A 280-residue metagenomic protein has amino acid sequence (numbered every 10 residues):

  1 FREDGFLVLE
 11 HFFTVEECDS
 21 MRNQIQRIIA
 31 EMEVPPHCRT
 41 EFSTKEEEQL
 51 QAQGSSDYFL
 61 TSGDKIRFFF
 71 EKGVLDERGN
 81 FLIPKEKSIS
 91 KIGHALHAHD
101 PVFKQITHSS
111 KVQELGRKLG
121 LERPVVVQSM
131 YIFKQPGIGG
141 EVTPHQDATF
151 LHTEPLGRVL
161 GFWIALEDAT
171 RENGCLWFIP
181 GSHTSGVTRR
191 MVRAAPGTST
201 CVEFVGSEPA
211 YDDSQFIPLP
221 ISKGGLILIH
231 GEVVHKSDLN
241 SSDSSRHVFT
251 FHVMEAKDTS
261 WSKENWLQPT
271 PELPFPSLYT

Functional and structural regions predicted by a protein language model:
R2-E3, E10-V142: Non-heme Fe(II)-dependent double-stranded beta-helix
E31, P35, R39-F42, Q53-S56 (+4 more regions): Non-heme Fe(II)/2-oxoglutarate
D100-K104, E114-L115, T149-H152, I164-E167 (+1 more regions): Short helix-to-loop capping/linker segments positioned immediately adjacent to catalytic or ligand/cofactor-binding
I106, L121-V125, Q135-G137, A148-P155 (+2 more regions): Active-site region of the double-stranded beta-helix
S109, H152-R171, P220-K223, L228 (+1 more regions): Short, conserved beta-strand element in jelly-roll/cupin
L121, D147-V159, S214-Q215, I221 (+1 more regions): A short beta-loop-beta micro-motif enriched in histidine and acidic residues
F133-T149, E232-K236: Conserved short histidine dyad/triad with adjacent acidic residue
A169-V234: Double-stranded beta-helix
